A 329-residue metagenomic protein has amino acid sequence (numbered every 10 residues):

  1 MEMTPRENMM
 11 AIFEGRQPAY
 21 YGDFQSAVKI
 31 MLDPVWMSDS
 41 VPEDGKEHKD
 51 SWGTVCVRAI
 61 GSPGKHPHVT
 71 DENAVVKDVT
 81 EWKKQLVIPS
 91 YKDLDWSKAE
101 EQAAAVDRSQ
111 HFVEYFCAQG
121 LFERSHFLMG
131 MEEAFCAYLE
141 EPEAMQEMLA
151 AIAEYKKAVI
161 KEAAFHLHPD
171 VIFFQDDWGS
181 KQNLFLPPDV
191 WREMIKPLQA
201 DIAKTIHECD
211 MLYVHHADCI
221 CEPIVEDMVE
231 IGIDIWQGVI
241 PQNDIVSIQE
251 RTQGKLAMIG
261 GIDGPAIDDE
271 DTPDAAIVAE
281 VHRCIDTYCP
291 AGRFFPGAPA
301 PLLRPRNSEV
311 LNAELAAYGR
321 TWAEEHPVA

Functional and structural regions predicted by a protein language model:
M1-F24, K49, L86-A329: Active-site loop segments of alpha/beta catalytic cores
E14, Y20-S51, V55: N-terminal accessory/capping or targeting/presequence segment of soluble
P34-M37, I60-D71, F127, L186 (+1 more regions): Short aromatic-enriched loop/helix-cap "lid" or pocket-rim segments at secondary-structure transitions that line
P42-E43, E72, Q146, V278: Alpha-helical interaction segments
K46-D95, A105-E114: A contiguous, low-structure linker/loop signature
